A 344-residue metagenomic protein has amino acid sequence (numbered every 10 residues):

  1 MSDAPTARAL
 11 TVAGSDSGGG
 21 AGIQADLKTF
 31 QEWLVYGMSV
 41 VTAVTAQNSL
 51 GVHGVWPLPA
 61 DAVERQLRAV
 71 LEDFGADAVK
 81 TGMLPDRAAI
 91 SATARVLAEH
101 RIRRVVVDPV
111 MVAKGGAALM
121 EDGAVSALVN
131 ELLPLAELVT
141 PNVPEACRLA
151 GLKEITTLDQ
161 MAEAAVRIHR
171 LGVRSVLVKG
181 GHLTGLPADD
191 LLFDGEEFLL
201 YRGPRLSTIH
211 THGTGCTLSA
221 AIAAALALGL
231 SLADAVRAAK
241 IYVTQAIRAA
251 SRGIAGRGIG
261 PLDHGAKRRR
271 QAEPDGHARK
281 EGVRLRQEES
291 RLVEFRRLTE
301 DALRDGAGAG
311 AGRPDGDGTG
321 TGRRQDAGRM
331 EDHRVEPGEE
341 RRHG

Functional and structural regions predicted by a protein language model:
S2-T11, I23, L27-G115, L119 (+1 more regions): Conserved N-terminal subdomain of the carbohydrate kinase-like
T6, P57, D234-H277: Charged C-terminal helix
V12-G18, F198-H212: Short pre-catalytic strand/loop immediately N-terminal to key active-site residues, enriched for Gly-Thr
T29, R148, I209-L232: Short, small-residue alpha-helix embedded
W33-M38, L199, A225-A239: Phosphate-handling active-site elements
D122-F198: Conserved phosphate/ATP/ADP-binding segment of small-molecule kinases
E273, L285-Q287, L292, T299 (+4 more regions): Intrinsic low-complexity, disordered N-terminal segments enriched in polar/charged/small residues
M330-H343: Short, intrinsically disordered C-terminal tails of secreted or membrane-associated proteins
